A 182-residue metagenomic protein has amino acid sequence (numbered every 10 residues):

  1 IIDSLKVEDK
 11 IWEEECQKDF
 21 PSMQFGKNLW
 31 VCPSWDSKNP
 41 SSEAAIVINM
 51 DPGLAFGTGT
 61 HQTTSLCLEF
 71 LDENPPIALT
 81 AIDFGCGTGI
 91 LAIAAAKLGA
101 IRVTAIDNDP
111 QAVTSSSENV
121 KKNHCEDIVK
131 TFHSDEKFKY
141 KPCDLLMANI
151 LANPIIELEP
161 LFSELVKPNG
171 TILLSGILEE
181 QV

Functional and structural regions predicted by a protein language model:
I1-S41: N-terminal auxiliary segments of SAM/dcSAM-dependent transferases
K27, L79, G170-T171: Surface-exposed loop/turn positions
D36, L68-D72, S163: Generic structural signal for well-ordered alpha-helical scaffold segments
K38-A44, K139-K141: Short loop/helix-cap segments at secondary-structure boundaries that form the rim of catalytic
A44-P52: A short, charged helix-loop
L54, T58-K139: Conserved SAM/SAH cofactor-binding pocket of Class I
N74, N108-V182: S-adenosylmethionine
